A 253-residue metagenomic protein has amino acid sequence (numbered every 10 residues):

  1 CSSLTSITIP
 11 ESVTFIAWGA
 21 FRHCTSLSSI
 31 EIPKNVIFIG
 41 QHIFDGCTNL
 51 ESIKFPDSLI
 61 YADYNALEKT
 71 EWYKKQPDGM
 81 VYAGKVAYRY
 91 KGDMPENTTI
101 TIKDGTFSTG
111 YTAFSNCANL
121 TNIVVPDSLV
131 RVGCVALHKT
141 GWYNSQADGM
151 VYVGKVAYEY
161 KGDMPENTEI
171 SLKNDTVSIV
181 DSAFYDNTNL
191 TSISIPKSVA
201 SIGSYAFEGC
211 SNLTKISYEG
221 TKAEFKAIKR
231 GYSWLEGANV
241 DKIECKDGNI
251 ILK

Functional and structural regions predicted by a protein language model:
C1-F15, C24-F38, T48-Y61, T70-G84 (+7 more regions): Structural signature of tandem-repeat unit edges
A17-R22, G40-D45, Y64-K69, Y111-A113 (+3 more regions): Consensus positions within tandem repeat domains that build extended binding/scaffold surfaces
K229-S233: A structural signal for leucine-rich repeat
